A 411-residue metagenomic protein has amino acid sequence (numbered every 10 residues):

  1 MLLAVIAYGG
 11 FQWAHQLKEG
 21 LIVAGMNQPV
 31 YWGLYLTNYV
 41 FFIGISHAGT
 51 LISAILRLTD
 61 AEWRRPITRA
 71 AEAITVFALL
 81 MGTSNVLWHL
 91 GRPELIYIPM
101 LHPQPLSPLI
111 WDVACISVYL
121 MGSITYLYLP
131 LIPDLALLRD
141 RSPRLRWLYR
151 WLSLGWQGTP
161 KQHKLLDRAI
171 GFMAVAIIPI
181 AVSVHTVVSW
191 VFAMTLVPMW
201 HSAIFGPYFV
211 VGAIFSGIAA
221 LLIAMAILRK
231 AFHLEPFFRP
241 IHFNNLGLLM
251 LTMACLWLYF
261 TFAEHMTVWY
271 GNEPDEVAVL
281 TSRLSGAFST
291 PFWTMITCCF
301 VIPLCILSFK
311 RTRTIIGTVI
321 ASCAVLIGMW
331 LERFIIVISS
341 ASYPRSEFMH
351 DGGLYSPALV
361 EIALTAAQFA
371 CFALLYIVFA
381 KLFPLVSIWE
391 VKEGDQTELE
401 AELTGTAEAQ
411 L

Functional and structural regions predicted by a protein language model:
M1-A48, A373, I377, E390 (+1 more regions): N-terminal signal-anchor module of multipass membrane proteins
M1-W13, A61-W63, L101-M295, I306-L307 (+2 more regions): Long, contiguous internal "core" modules enriched in hydrophobic/ aromatic residues
A14-H15, V86-I98, Y128, I132: Transmembrane alpha-helix boundary signature
W32-E94: Membrane helical hairpin/interfacial module
Y39-H47, W111-T125, S289-F300, P357-L375: Hydrophobic alpha-helical transmembrane segments
A70-V76, E235-L258, G317-G328, G394-Q396 (+1 more regions): Interfacial and helix-entry/exit segments of alpha-helical transmembrane bundles in multi-pass inner-membrane proteins
L95-P103, D275-V279, S340-L354: Membrane-interfacial helical/loop segments at transmembrane boundaries in membrane proteins
C299-P303, R313-L411: TerminUS-proximal long segments
